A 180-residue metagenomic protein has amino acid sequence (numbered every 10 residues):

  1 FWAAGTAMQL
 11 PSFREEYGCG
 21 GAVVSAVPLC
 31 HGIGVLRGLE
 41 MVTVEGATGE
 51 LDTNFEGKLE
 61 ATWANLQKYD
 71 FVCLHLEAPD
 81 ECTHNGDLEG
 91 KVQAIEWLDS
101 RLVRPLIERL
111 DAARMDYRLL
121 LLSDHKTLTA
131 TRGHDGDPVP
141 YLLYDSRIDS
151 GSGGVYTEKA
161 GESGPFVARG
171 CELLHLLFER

Functional and structural regions predicted by a protein language model:
F1-R180: Feature captures the catalytic ectodomains and active-site-proximal regions of enzymes that hydrolyze or transfer
